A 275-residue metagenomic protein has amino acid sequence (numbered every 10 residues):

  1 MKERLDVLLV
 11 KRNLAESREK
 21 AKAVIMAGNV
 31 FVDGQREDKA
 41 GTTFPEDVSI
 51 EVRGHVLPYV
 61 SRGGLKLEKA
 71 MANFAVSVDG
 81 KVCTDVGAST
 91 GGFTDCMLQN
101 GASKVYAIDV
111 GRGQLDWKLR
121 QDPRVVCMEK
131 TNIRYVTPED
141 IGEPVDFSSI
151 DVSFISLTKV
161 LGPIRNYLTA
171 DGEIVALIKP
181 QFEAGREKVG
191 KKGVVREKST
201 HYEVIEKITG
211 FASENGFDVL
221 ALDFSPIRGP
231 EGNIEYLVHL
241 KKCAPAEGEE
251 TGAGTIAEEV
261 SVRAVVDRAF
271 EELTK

Functional and structural regions predicted by a protein language model:
M1-V48, V82-C83: A basic, amphipathic helix-loop patch mediating RNA/tRNA/ribosome contacts
V78-S89: Conserved class I S-adenosyl-L-methionine
G91-G92, G113: Glycine-rich SAM-binding Motif I of class I
C96-K104: Conserved S-adenosyl-L-methionine
Y106-K159: S-adenosyl-L-methionine
T158-V175: A short glycine-rich, Lys/Arg-flanked "PGG" loop and its adjoining helix->strand segment in the class I
P180-R196: Short, glycine-/aromatic-enriched active-site segment of Class I SAM-dependent methyltransferases
I234-K275: Flexible, glycine-/basic-rich loop-and-beta segments that form/coincide with the SAM-dependent methyltransferase
